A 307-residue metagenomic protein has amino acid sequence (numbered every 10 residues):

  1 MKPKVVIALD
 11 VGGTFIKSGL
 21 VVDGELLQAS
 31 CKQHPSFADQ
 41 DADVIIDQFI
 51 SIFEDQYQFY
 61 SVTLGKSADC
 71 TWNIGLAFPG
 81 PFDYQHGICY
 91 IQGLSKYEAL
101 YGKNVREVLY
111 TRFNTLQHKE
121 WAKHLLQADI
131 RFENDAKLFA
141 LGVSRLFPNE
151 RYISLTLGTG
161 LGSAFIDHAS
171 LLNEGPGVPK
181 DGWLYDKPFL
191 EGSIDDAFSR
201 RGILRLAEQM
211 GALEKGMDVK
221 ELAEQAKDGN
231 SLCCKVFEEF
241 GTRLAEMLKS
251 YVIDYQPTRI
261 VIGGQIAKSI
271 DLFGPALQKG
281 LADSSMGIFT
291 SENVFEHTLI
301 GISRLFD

Functional and structural regions predicted by a protein language model:
K2-S51, D55, F59, I88-G93 (+3 more regions): Short glycine-rich, Thr/Ser-proximal phosphate-binding strand/loop in the N-terminal lobe of ATP-dependent enzymes
V5, V21, S30, D41-A42 (+5 more regions): Glycine/GP-enriched mid-protein hinge/lid loop-to-helix segment characteristic of carbohydrate kinases
V6-D10, T71-G75, R131, Y152-T156 (+2 more regions): Short glycine-aspartate micro-motif
T14, P79-F82, G158-G162, I266: Short glycine-rich anion-binding loops that position phosphate/pyrophosphate groups of nucleotides and phosphorylated
I16, W72, T159-L161, R201 (+1 more regions): Change "...and in nucleic-acid phosphodiester-cleaving endonucleases..." to "...and in nucleic-acid processing enzymes
K32, A38-C70, S193-D196, L204-V261 (+2 more regions): Adenine-nucleotide phosphate-binding core of ATP-dependent small-molecule kinases
A38-D43, A68-I74, F82-R151, D271-S284: Glycine-rich phosphate-binding loop and adjoining helix at the ATP-binding site of ATP-dependent phosphoryl-transfer
